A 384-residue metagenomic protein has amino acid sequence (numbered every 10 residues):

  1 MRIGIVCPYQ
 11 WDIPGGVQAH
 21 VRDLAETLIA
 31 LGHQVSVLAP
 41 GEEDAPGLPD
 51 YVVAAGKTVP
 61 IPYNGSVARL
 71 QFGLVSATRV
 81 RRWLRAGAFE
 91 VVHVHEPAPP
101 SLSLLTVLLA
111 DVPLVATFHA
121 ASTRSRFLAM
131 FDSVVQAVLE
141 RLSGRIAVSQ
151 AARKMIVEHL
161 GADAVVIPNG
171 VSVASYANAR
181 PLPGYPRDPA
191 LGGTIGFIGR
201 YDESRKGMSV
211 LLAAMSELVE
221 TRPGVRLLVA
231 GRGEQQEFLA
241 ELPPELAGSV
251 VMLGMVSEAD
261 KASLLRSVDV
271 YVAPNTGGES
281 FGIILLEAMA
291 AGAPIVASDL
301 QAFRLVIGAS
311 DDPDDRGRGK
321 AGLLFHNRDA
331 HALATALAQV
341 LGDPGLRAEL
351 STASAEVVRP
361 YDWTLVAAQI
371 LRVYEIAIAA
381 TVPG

Functional and structural regions predicted by a protein language model:
A19, D23, D202-E217, E237 (+1 more regions): A conserved mid-protein helix/loop that constitutes part of the nucleotide-sugar donor-binding site
G41, A151, G170: Carbohydrate-associated surface elements
P186-K206, L212-S216, L228: Conserved donor-binding/catalytic core segment of Leloir-type glycosyltransferases
F238-A262: Nucleotide-activated donor-binding/catalytic signature segment of Leloir-type glycosyltransferases, i.e., the conserved
R266-S280, A293: Acidic donor-binding loop of glycosyltransferase active sites
V270, P294-A297, R304, G308 (+1 more regions): Short hydrophobic beta-strand element within catalytic cores of glycosyltransferases and related nucleotide-activated
G308-A330, Q339-P344: Conserved acidic donor-binding segment of nucleotide-sugar-dependent glycosyltransferases
A332, Q339, L346-P360: A short, well-ordered alpha-helix in the C-terminal region of glycosyltransferases
